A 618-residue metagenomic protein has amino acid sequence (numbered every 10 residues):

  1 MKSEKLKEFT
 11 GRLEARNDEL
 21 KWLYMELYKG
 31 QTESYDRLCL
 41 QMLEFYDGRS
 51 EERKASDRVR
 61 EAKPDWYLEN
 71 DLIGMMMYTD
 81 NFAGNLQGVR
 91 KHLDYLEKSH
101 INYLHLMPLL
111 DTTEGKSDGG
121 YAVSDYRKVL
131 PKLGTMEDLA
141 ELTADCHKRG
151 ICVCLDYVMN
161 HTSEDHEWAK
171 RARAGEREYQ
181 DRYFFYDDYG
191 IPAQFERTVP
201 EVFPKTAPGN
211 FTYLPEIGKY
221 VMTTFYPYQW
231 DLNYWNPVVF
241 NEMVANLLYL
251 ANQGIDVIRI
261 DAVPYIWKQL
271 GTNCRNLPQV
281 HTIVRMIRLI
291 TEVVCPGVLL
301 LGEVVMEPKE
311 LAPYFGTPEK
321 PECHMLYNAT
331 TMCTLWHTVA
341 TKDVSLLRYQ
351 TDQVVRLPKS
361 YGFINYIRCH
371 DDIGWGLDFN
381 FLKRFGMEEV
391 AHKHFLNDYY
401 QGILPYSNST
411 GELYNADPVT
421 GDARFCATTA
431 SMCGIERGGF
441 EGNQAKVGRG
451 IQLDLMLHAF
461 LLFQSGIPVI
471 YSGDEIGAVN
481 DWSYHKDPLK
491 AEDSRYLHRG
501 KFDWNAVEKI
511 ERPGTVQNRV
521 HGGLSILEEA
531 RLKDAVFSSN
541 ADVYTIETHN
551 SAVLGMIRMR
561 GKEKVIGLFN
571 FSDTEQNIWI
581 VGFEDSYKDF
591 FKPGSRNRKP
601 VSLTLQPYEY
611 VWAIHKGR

Functional and structural regions predicted by a protein language model:
M1-S586, F591-R618: Active-site and adjacent substrate-binding regions of carbohydrate-active enzymes
